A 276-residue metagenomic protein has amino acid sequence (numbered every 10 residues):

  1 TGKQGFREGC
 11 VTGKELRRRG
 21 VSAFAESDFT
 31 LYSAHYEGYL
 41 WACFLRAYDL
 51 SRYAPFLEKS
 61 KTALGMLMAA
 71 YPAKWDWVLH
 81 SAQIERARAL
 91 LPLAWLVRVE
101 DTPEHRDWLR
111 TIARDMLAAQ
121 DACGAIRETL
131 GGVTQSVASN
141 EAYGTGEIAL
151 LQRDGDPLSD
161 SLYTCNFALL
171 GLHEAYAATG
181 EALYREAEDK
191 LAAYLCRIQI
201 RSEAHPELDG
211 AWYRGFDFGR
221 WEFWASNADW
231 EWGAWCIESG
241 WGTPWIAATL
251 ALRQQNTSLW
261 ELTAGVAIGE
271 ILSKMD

Functional and structural regions predicted by a protein language model:
T1-D276: Glycan-recognition and catalytic cores of secretory/periplasmic carbohydrate-active enzymes
